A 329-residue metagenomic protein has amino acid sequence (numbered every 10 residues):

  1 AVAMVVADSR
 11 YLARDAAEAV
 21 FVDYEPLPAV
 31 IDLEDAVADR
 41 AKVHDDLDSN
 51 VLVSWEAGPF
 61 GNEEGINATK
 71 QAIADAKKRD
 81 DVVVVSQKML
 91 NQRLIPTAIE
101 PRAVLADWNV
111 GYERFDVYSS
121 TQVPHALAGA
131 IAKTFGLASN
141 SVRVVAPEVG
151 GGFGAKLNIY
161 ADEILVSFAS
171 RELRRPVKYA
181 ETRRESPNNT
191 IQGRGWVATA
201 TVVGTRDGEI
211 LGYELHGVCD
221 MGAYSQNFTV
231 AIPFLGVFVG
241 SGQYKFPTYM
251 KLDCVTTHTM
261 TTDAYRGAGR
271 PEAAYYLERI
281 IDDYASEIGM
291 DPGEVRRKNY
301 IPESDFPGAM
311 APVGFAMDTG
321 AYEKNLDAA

Functional and structural regions predicted by a protein language model:
A1-A130, V239-Q243, T262, M317 (+1 more regions): Extended, polar/acidic
V2-Y24, V104-L173, Q226, V230-V239 (+4 more regions): Alpha-helical support elements that line or immediately flank enzyme active sites and cofactor-binding pockets
E25-P28, M221-V230, S304-M310: Secretory-pathway/luminal and periplasmic proteins that interact with or process carbohydrate-rich
W55-V104, G195-I280: Glycine-rich loop/linker segments at domain edges
N91, P124-H125, V149-G150, R183-P187: Short acidic loop-to-helix transition motifs that present clustered carboxylates
N140-P147, R175-R184, L211-H216, F246 (+1 more regions): Beta-strand segments within the central parallel beta-sheet cores of soluble alpha/beta enzyme folds
V144-P147, T256-T261, Y300-A309: Short acidic (Asp/Glu) and glycine-rich catalytic loops that position anionic groups and cofactors
V177-A200: Structured beta-strand/loop patches that form or line metal/cofactor-binding pockets in enzymes
